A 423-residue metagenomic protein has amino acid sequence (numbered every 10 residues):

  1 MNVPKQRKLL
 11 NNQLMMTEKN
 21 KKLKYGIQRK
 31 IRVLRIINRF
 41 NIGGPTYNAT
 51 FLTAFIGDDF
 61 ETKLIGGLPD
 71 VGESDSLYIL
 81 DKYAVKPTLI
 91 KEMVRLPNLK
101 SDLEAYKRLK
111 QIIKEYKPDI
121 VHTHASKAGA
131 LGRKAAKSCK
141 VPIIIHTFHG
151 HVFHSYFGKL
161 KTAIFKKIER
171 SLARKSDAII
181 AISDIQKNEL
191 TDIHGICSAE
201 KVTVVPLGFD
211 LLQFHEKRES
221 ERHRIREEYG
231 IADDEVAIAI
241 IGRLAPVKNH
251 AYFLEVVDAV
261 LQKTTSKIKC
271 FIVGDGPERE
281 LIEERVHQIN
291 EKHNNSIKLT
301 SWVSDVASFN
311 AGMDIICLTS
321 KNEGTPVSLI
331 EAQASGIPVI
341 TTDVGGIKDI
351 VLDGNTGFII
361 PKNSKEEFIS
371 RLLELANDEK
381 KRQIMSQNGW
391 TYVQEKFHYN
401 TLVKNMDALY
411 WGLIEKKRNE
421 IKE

Functional and structural regions predicted by a protein language model:
N20, G26, R35-G43, Y47-S101 (+2 more regions): N-terminal strand-loop element at the rim of the active site of nucleotide-sugar-dependent glycosyltransferases
T46-F51, V236, I240-A259, P277-E283 (+2 more regions): A conserved mid-protein helix/loop that constitutes part of the nucleotide-sugar donor-binding site
K175-K201, F209-Q213: A short, active-site helix/loop in glycosyltransferases that binds the activated sugar's phosphate group
R224-E227, E367, E374, K381-K396 (+2 more regions): A short, well-ordered alpha-helix in the C-terminal region of glycosyltransferases
E283-S301: Nucleotide-activated donor-binding/catalytic signature segment of Leloir-type glycosyltransferases, i.e., the conserved
W302, K321: Aromatic "clamp/platform" in nucleotide-sugar-dependent glycosyltransferases that forms part of the donor/acceptor
P338-T341, V351: Short hydrophobic beta-strand element within catalytic cores of glycosyltransferases and related nucleotide-activated
D353-G354, F358-K365, E374-K380: Conserved acidic donor-binding segment of nucleotide-sugar-dependent glycosyltransferases
